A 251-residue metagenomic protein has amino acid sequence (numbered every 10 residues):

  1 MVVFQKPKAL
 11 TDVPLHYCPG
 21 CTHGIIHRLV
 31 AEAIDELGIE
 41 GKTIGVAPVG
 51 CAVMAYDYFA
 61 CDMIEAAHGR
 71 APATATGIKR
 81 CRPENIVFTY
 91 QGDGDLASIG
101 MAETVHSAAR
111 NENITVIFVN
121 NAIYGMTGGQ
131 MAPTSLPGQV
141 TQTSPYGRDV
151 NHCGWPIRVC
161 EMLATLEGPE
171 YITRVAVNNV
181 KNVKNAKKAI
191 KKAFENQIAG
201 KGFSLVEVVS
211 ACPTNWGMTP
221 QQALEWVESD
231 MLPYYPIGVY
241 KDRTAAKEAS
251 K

Functional and structural regions predicted by a protein language model:
M1-F88, A199: Thiamine diphosphate
M1-V3, P7, D12-V13, I198-K251: Flexible, low-complexity linker and terminal segments
K42-G45, N85-F88, N113-I117, E161 (+2 more regions): Structural motif
V49-C51, N121-I123, N179, V208-N215: Glycine-rich beta-alpha junction loops
V49-G125, K188, K192: Thiamine diphosphate
C61-I64, S107, A132-L136, Q222-E225: Short, hinge-like loop/turn segments at secondary-structure boundaries
M101-H106, M126-V140: Active-site-proximal loop->helix
A132-A199: Conserved thiamine diphosphate
